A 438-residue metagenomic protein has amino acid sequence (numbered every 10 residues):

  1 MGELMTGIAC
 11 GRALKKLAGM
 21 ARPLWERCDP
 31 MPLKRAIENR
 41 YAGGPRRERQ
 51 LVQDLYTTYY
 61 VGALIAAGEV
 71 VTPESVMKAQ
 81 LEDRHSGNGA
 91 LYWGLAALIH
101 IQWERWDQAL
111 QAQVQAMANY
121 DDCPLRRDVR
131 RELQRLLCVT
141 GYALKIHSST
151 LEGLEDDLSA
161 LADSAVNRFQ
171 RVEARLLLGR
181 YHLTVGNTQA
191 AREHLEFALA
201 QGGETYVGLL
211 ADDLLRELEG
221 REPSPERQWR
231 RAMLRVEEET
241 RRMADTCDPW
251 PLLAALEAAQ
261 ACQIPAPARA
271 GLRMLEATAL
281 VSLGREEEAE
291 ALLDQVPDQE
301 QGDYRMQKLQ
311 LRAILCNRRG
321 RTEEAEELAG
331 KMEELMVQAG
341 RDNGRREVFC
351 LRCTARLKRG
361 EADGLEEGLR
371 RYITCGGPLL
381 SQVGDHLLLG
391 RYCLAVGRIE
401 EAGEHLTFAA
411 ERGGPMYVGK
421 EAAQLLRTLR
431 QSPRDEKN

Functional and structural regions predicted by a protein language model:
K16-G19, L55, Y59, L95 (+13 more regions): "A position-specific structural signal for the A-helix of alpha-solenoid helical repeats
P23-E38, G62-M77, R105-V114, K145-D157 (+4 more regions): Helix-turn-helix repeat elements of alpha-solenoid scaffolds
R40-E48, K78-G87, M117-L125, S159-R168 (+6 more regions): Solenoid-like repeat scaffolds
E48, V52, N88, L125-R131 (+8 more regions): Structural signature of alpha-solenoid helical repeat junctions
G62-G68, D128-V166, I314, A339-V383: Alpha-helical adaptor scaffolds
W93, H100, A112, R175-L178 (+10 more regions): TPR/Sel1-like alpha-solenoid repeat signature
W106, L110-D121, Q134, C138 (+4 more regions): TPR/TPR-like (Sel1-like) alpha-helical repeat modules
